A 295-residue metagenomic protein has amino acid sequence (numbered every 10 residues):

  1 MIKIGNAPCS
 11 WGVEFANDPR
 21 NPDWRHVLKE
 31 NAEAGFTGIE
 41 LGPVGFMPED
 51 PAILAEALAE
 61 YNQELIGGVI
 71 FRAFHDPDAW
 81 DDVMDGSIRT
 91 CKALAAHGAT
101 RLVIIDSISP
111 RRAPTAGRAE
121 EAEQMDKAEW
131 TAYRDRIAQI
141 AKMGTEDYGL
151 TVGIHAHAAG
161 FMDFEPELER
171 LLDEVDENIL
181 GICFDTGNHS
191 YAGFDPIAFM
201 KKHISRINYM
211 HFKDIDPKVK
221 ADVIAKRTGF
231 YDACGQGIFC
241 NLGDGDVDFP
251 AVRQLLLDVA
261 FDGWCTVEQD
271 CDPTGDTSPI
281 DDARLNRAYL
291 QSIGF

Functional and structural regions predicted by a protein language model:
M1-N21: Boundary/entry segment of secreted carbohydrate-active catalytic domains
K3-P8, G38, N62-G67, T100-V103 (+4 more regions): Structural preference for beta-strand elements that scaffold enzyme active sites
N6, N31, I39, L58 (+7 more regions): Conserved, mostly hydrophobic/aromatic
F15-P19, G38-I53, A73-D85, A158-F164 (+4 more regions): Acidic-and-aromatic substrate-binding clefts and catalytic sites of carbohydrate-active enzymes
A16-N31, D82-A93, A192-M200, F249-V252: Short, acidic/polar
L28-E33, P48-G67, R89-A99, A141-D147 (+3 more regions): Acidic (Asp/Glu)-rich catalytic clusters
I39, D135-D246, F295: Acidic/histidine-rich catalytic cores of soluble enzymes
E60, A79-I182: Active-site acidic/histidine proton-transfer and metal-coordination neighborhood in alpha/beta enzyme cores
